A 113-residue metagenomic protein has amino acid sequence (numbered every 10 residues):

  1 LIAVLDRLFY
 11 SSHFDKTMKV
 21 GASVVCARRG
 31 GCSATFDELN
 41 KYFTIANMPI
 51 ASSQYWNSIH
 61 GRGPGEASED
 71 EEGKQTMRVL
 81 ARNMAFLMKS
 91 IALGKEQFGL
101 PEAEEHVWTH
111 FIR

Functional and structural regions predicted by a protein language model:
L1-Y55: Helix-loop-strand module that forms the ligand-binding subsite of alpha/beta enzymes
P49-R113: Glycine-rich phosphate/pyrophosphate-binding loop and the adjoining helix
